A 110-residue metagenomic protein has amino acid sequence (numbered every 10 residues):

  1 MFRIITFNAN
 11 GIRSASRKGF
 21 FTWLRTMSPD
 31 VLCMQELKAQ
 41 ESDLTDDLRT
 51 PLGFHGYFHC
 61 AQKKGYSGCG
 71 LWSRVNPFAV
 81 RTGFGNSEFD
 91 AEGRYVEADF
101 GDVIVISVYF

Functional and structural regions predicted by a protein language model:
M1-T50, A61, Y66: N-terminal, active-site-proximal structural segment of metallo-dependent hydrolase catalytic domains
L37-Q40, T45-F110: Structured beta-strand-rich core segments of catalytic domains in phosphoester-bond hydrolases
